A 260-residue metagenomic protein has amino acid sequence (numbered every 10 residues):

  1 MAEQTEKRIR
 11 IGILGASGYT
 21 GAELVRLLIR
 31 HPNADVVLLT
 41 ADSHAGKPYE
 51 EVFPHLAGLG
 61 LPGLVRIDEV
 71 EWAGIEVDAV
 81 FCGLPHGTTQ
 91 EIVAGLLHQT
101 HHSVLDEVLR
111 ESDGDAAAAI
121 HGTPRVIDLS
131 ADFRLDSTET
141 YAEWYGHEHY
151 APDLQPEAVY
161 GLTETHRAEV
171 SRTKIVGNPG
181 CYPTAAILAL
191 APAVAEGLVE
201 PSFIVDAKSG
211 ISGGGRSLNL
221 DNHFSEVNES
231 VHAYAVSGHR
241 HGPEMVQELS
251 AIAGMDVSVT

Functional and structural regions predicted by a protein language model:
M1-V236, G254: N-terminal Rossmann-like NAD(P) cofactor-binding subdomain of oxidoreductases, focused on the glycine-rich
S237-T260: Oxyanion-binding "anion nests"
